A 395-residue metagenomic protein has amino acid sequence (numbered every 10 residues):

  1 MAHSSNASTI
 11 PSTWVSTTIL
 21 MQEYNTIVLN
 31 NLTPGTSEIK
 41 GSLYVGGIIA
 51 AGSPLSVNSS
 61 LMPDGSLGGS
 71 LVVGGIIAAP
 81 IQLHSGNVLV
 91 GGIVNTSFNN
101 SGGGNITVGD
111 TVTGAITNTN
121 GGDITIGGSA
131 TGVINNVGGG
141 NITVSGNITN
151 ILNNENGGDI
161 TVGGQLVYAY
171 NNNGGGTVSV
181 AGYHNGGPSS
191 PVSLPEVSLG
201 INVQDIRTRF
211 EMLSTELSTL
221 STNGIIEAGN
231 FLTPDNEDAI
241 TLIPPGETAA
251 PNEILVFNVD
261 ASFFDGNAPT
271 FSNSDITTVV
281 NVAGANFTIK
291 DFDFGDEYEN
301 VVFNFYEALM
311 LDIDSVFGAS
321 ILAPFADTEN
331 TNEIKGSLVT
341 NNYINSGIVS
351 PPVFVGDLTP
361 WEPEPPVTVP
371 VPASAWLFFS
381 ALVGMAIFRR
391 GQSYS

Functional and structural regions predicted by a protein language model:
M1-S8, S393-S395: Sec-dependent, cleavable N-terminal signal peptides
T9-G122, I126-G140, V144-G158, G164-Q165 (+1 more regions): Long, polar low-complexity repeats
N185-L194: A short, polar beta-strand/turn micro-motif
N202-I206, F210: Hydrophobic alpha-helical segments and helix pairs
P370-F388: A short, hydrophobic C-terminal helix/tail in secreted or cell-surface proteins
